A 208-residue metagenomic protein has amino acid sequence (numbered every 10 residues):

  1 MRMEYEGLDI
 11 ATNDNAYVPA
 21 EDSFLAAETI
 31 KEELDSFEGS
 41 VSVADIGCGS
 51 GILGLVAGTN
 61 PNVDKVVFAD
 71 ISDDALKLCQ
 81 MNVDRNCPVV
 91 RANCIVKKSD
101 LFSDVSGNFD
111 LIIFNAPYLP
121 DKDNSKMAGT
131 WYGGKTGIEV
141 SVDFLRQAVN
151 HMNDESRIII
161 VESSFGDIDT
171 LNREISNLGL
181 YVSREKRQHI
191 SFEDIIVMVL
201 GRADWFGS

Functional and structural regions predicted by a protein language model:
M1-N60, L78, S125, R184 (+1 more regions): SAM-dependent Rossmann-like transferase core, predominantly class I methyltransferases with a strong bias toward
N15-A16, E28, V140-V199: Conserved Class I SAM-dependent methyltransferase catalytic core
V18, I52, D73-D74, E139 (+1 more regions): Short alpha-helical
S23, N115, F144: Conserved RecA-like P-loop NTPase ATPase core
L25-F114, P120-K122: Conserved SAM/SAH cofactor-binding pocket of Class I
A69, G134, V161: Active-site-adjacent beta-strand anchor residues
Q80-M81, N124-M127, L171-R173: Short amphipathic alpha-helical segments
A116-S141: Mobile active-site "lid"/loop adjacent to the S-adenosyl-L-methionine
